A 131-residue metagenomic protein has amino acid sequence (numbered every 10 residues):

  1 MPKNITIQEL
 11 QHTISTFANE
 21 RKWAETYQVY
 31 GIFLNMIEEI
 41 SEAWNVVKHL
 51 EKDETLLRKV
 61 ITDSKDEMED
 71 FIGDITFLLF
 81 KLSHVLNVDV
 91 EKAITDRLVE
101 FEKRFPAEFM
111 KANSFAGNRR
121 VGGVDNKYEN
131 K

Functional and structural regions predicted by a protein language model:
M1-I72, T76-K131: Flexible "arm" and connector segments at domain edges
